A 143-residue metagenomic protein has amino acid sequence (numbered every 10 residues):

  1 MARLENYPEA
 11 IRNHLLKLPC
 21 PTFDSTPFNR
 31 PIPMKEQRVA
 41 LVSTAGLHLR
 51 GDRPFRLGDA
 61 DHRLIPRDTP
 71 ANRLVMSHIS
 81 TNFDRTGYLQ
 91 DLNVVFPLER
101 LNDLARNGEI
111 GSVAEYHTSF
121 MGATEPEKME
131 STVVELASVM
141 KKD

Functional and structural regions predicted by a protein language model:
M1-D143: An N-terminal assembly and electron-transfer interface module characteristic of large anaerobic redox and radical
